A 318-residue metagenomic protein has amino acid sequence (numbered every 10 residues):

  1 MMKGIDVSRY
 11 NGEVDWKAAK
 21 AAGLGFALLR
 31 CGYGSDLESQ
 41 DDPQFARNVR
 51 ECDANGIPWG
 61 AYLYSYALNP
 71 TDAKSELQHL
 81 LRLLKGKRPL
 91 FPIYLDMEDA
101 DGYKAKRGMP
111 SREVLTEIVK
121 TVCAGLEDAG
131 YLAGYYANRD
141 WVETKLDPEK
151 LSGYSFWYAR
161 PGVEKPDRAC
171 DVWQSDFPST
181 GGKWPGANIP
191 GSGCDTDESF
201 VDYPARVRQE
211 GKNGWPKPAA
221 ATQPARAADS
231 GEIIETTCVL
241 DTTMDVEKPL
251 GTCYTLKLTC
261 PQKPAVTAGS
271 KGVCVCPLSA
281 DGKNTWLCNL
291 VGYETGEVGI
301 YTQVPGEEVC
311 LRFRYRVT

Functional and structural regions predicted by a protein language model:
M1-N11, K17, A21, E149-S230: Functionally critical loop-and-helix segments that line ligand-binding/catalytic clefts of soluble enzyme domains
M1-T121, E127-A129: Substrate-binding cleft of extracellular glycoside hydrolase catalytic domains
R9-N11, Y33, L63-S65, D99-D101 (+5 more regions): A mature extracytoplasmic/lumenal domain signature
W59, L132-G134, F156: Hydrophobic anchor at the start of a short beta-strand that flanks the dinucleotide cofactor-binding loop
D72-S75, W141-K150: Glycine-rich, charge-decorated loop segments at or immediately adjacent to ligand/cofactor-binding or catalytic sites
L81-L95, D99-D101, L146-A169: Structural recognition of alpha->loop->beta junctions
A129-T144: Aromatic-lined carbohydrate-recognition surfaces of secreted/lumenal glycan-active proteins
Q223-T318: Extracytoplasmic soluble-region selector
